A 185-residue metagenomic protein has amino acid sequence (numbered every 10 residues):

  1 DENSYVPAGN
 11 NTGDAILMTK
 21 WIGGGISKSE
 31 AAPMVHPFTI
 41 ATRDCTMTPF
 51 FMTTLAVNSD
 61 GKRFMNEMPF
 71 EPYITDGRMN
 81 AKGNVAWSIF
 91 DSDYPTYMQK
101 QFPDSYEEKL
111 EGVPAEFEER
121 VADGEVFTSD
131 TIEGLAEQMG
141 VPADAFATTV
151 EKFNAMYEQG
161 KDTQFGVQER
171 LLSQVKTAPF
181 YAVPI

Functional and structural regions predicted by a protein language model:
E2, E116-E118, F146: A short, structure-level motif marking secondary-structure boundaries and short turns
E2-N10: A short acidic, glycine-rich active-site loop that binds or catalyzes chemistry on phosphate/adenosine moieties
N11-A15: Extended, hydrophobic alpha-helical segments in both membrane/secreted and soluble proteins
I16, G25-M139: An anion/pyrophosphate-binding glycine-rich loop and adjacent beta-alpha core in soluble alpha-beta enzymes
K20: Anion (oxyanion) recognition and catalysis
G23-E30, A178, V183: Structural core of flavin- and non-heme-iron oxidoreductases, emphasizing the beta-strand/alpha-helix scaffold
A145-I185: A glycine-rich dinucleotide-binding beta-alpha-beta segment and adjacent secondary-structure elements that constitute
